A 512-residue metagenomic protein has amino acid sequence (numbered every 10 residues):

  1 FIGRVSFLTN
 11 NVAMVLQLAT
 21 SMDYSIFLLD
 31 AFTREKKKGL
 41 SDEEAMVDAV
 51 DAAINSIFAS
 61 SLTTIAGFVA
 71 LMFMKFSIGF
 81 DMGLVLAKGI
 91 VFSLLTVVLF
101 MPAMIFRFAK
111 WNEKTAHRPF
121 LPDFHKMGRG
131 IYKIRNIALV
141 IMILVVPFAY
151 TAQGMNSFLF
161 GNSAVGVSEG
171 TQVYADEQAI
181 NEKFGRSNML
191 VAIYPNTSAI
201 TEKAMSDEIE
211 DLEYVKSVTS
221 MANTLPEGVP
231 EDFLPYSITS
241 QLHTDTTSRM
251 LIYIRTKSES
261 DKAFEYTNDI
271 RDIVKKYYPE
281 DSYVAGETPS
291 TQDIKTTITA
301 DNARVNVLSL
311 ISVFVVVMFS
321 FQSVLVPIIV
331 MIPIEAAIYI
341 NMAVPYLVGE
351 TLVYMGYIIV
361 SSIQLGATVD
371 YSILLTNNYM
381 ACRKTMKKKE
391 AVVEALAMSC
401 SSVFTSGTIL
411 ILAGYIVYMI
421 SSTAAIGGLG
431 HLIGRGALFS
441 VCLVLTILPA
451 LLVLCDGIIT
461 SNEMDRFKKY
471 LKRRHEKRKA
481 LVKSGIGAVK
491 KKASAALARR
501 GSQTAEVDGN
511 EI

Functional and structural regions predicted by a protein language model:
F1-L159, Y277-I512: Membrane-embedded transmembrane helical bundles of large multi-pass transporters/channels
S157-L159, A164-V326, I332-L347: Structured non-transmembrane domains adjacent to transmembrane bundles in polytopic membrane proteins
